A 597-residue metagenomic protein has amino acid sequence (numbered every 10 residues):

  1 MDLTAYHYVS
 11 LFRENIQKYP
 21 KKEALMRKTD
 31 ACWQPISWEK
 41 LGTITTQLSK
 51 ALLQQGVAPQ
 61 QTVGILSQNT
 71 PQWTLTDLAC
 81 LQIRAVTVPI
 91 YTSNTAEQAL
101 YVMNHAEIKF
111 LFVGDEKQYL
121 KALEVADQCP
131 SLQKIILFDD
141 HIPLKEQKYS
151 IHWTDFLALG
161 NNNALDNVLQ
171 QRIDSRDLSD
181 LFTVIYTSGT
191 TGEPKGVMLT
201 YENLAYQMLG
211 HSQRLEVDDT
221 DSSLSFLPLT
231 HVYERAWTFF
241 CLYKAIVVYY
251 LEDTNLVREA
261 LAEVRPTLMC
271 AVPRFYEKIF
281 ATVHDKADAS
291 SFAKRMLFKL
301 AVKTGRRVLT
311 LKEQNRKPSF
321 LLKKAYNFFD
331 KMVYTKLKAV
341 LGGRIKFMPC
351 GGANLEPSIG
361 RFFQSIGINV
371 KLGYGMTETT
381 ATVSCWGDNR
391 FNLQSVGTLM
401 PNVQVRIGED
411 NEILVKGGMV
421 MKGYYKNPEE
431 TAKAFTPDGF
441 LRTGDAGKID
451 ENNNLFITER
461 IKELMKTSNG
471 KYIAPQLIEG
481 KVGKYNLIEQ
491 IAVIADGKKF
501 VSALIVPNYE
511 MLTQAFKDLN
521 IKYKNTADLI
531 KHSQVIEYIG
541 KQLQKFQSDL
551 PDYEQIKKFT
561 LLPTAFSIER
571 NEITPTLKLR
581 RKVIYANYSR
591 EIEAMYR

Functional and structural regions predicted by a protein language model:
T4, A24-L78, T95-L100, H152-N161 (+1 more regions): Conserved AMP-binding/adenylate-forming core of the ANL superfamily
P20-E23, N161-Y186, E193, E216-S222: Conserved pre-ATP/AMP-binding loop-to-beta segment of ANL
P35-E39, F182-M208: Conserved AMP-binding A3 loop
Q54-Q55, Q82-L159, Y538, Q544: Structural core segment of the AMP-binding/adenylate-forming
K117-L178, V283-K336: ANL superfamily adenylate-forming
A205-S222, L229-Y334: Conserved AMP-binding/adenylation subdomain of ANL enzymes
L399-T467, K484: Conserved ATP-binding/catalytic segment of the ANL
Q490-V493, K499, I536, G540-R597: Conserved C-terminal "lid"/linker of ANL adenylate-forming enzymes
